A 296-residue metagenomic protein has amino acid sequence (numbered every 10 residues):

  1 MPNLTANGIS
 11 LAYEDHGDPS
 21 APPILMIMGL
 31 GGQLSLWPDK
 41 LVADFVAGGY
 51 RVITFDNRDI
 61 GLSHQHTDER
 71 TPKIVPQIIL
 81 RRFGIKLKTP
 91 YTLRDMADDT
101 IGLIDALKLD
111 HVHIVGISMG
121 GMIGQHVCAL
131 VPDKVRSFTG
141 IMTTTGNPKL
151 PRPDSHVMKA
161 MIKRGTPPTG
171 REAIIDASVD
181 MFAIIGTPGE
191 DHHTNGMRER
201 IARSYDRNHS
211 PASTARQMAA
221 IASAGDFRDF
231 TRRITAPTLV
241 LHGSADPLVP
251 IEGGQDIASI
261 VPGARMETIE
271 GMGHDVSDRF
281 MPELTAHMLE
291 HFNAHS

Functional and structural regions predicted by a protein language model:
I9-F83: Conserved HGGG/HGGXW glycine-rich cap/lid loop of the alpha/beta-hydrolase fold
R82, P90, R94-V112: Conserved acidic catalytic loop of the alpha/beta-hydrolase fold
D110-K149: Conserved hydrolase catalytic core segment
F138-P168: Flexible "cap/lid" loop of the alpha/beta hydrolase fold
E172-A215: Conserved alpha/beta-hydrolase catalytic His-Asp/Glu region
I234, V240-H242: Short beta-strand/loop motif that positions the catalytic acidic residue of the alpha/beta-hydrolase fold
A245-V249: Acidic catalytic loop of the alpha/beta-hydrolase fold
A264-S296: Catalytic active-site module of serine/aspartate enzymes centered on a nucleophile-bearing elbow/loop
